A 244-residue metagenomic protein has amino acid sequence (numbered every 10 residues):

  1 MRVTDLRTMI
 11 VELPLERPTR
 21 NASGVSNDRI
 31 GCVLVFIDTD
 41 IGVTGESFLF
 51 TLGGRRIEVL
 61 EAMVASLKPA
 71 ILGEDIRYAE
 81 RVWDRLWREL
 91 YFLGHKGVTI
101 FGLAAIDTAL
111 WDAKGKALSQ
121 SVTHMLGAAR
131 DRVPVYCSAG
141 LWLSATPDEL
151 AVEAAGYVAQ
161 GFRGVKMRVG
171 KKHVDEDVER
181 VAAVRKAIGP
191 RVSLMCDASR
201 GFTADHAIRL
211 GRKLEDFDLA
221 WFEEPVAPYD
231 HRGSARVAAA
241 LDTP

Functional and structural regions predicted by a protein language model:
M1-E46, F50-L52: Structured beta-strand/loop patches that form or line metal/cofactor-binding pockets in enzymes
V3, G42, L67, I106 (+5 more regions): Buried hydrophobic positions in well-ordered alpha/beta secondary-structure cores of metabolic enzymes
D5, D38-A117: Metal- or metallocofactor-binding catalytic centers and their adjacent structured scaffolds across diverse enzyme
L118-L143, R180, A187-V192: N-terminal small/glycine-rich loop or linker at the start of catalytic domains across soluble metabolic enzymes
R132-A151, R168-G170, A198-A204: Active-site mouth loops of central-metabolism enzymes
A155-V158, E215: Non-catalytic positions within long, well-ordered alpha-helices that form the structural scaffold/packing of enzyme
M167-P244: Catalytic core of soluble alpha/beta enzymes
